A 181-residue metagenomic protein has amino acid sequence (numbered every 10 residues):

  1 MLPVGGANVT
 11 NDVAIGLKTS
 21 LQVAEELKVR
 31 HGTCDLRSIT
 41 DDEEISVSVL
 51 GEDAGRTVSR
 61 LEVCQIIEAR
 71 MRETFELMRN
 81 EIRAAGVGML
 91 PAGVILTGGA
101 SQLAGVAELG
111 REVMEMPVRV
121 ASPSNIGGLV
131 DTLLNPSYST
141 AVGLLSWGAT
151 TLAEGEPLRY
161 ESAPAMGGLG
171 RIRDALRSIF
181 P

Functional and structural regions predicted by a protein language model:
M1-P181: Helical "lid/coupling" subdomains associated with nucleotide-phosphate turnover
